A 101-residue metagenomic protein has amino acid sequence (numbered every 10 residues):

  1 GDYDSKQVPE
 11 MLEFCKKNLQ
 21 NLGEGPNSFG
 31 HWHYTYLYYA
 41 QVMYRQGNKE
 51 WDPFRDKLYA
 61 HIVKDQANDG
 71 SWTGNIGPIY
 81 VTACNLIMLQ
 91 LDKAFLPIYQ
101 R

Functional and structural regions predicted by a protein language model:
G1-K57, W72-Q100: An alpha-helical repeat/solenoid feature that recognizes helix-turn-helix modules
F54-Q66: C-terminal closing repeat unit and adjoining cap/tail of repeat-based domains
D69: Acidic carboxylate motifs that coordinate Ca2+ or other divalent cations, activating on Asp/Glu
